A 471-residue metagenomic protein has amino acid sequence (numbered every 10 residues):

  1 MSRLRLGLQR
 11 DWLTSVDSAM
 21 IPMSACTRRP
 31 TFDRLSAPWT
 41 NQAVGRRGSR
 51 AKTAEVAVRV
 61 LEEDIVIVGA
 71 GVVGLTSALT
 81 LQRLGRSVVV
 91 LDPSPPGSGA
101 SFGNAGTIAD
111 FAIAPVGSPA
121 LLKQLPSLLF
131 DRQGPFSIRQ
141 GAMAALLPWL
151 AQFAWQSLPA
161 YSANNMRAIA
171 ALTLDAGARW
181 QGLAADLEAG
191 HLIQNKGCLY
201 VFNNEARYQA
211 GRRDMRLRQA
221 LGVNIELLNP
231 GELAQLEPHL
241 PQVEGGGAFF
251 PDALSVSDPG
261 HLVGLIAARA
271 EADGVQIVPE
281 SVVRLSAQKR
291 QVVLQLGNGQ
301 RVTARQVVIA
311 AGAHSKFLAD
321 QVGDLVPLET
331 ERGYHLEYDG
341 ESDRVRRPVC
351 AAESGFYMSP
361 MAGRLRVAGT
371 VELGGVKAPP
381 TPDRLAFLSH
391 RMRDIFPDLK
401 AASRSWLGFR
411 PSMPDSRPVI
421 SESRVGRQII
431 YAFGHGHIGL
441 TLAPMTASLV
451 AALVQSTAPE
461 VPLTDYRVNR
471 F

Functional and structural regions predicted by a protein language model:
S2-R5, R10-S18, S24-R29, R34-W39 (+1 more regions): Low-acidity, Ser/Thr- and Arg-rich intrinsically disordered low-complexity segments
L61-E63, G297-Q306: Core beta-strand elements of the Rossmann-like FAD/NAD(P) dinucleotide-binding domain in flavoenzyme oxidoreductases
D64-V89: N-terminal Rossmann-like FAD-binding beta1-loop-alpha1 element of flavoenzymes
R83-F102: Glycine-rich FAD pyrophosphate-binding loop
G106-T107, A112, V116-Q156, R284-A287 (+3 more regions): Active-site substrate-recognition segment that forms the wall of the catalytic cavity or substrate channel
L147-L265: Rossmann-like flavin
P230-E232, L236, V278-V292: A conserved short coil-to-beta-strand element within the FAD-binding core of flavoproteins
E353, D394, D398-F471: C-terminal catalytic lobe of FAD-dependent flavoproteins
